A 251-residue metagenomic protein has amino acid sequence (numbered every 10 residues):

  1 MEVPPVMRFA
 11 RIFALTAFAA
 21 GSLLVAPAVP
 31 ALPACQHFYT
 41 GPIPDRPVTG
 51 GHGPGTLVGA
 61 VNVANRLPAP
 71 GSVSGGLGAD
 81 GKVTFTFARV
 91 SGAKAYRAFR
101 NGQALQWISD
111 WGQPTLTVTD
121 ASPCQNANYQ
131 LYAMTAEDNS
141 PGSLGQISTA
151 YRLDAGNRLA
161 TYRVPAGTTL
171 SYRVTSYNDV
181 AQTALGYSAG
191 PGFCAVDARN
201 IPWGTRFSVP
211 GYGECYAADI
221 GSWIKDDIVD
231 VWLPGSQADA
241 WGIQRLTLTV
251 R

Functional and structural regions predicted by a protein language model:
R8-S22: Sec-dependent N-terminal signal peptides
G21-P30: C-terminal segment of classical bacterial N-terminal signal peptides
A34-N62, Q125-N126, Y151-R251: Solvent-exposed, well-ordered loop and adjacent helix/strand elements within mature globular domains that form
G59-S91, S140-L153: Pro/Thr/Ser/Gly-rich low-complexity, intrinsically disordered linker/stalk tracts
A95-F99, R206-S208: Beta-strand signatures of extracellular beta-sandwich domains
R97-C124: Recognizes extended acidic, P/S/T-rich segments that occur within or adjacent to Ig-like beta-sandwich modules
F99-L105, A136-D138, Y212: Change "in extracellular beta-sheet-rich domains … of secreted and cell-surface proteins" to "in beta-sheet-rich domains
D120-S140: Beta-strand-rich modules
